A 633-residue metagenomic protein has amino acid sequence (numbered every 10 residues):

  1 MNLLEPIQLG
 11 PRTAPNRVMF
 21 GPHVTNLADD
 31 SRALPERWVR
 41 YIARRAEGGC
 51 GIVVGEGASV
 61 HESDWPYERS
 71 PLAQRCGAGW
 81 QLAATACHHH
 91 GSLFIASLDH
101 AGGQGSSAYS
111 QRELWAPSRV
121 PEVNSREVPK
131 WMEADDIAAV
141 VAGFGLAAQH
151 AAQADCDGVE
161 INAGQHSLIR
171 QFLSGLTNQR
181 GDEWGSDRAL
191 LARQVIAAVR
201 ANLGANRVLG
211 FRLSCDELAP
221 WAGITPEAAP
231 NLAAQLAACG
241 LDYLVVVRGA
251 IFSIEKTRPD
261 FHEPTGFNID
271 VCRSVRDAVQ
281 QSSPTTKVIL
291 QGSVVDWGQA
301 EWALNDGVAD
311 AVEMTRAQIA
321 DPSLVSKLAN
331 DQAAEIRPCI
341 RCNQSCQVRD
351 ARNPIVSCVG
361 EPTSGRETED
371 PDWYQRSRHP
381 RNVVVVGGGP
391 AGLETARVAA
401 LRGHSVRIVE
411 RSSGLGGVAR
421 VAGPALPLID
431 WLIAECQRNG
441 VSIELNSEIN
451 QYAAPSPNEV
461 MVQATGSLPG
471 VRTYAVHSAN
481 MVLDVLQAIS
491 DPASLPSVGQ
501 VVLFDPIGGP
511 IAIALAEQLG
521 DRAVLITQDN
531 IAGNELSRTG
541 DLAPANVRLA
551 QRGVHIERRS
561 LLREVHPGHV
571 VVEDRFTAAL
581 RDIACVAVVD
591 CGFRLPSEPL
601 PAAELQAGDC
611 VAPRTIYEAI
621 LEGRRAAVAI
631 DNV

Functional and structural regions predicted by a protein language model:
M1-V386, P390, E394-L401, V406 (+3 more regions): Flavin-dependent oxidoreductase catalytic cores
G51, D157, D242, D310 (+3 more regions): Conserved acidic residues
L241, V441-S442, E459, G553-H555 (+1 more regions): Short, conserved active-site loop motifs that form the nucleotide-linked donor/cofactor pocket
K256-F261, D310, A419-V421, N530 (+1 more regions): Short beta-alpha connecting loops at secondary-structure transitions that line or flank enzyme active sites
S377-V409, E444-P457, T465-Y474, S478-S537 (+3 more regions): Rossmann-like dinucleotide/flavin-binding elements
S405-S442, G509-S560: Rossmann-like dinucleotide-binding cores of NAD(P)H-dependent redox enzymes
D430-I433, Q437, Y452, H566 (+1 more regions): Extended, charged coiled-coil helical stalks used as long, distance-spanning scaffolds in large assemblies
L445-P455, R558-H569: A conserved short coil-to-beta-strand element within the FAD-binding core of flavoproteins
